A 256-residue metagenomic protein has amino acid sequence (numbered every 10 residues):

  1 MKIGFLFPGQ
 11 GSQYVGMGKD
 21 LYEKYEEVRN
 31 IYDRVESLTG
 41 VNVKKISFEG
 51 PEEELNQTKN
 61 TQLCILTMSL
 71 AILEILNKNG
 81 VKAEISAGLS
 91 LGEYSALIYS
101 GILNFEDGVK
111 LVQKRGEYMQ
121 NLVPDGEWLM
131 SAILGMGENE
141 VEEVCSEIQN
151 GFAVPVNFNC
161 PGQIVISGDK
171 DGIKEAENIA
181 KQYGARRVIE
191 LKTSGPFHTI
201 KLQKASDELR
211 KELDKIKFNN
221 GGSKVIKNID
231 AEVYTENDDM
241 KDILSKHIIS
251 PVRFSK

Functional and structural regions predicted by a protein language model:
M1-V141, R187: FabD-like malonyl-/acyl-CoA
Q10-S12, T39, S100-P251: Alpha/beta catalytic cores of group-transfer enzymes, especially the acyltransferase/condensing modules of polyketide
R253-K256: A short, well-structured juxtamembrane/interface segment
